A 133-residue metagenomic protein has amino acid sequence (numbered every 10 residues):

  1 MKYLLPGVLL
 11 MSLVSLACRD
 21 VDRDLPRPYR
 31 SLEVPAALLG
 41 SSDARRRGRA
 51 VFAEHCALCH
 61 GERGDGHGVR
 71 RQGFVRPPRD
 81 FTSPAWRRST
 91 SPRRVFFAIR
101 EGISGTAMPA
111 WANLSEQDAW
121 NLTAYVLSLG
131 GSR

Functional and structural regions predicted by a protein language model:
M1-Y3: Positively charged n-region of N-terminal signal peptides that target proteins for export
L5-S12: Sec-dependent N-terminal signal peptides
V14-A17: C-terminal motif of bacterial Sec signal peptides marking the signal peptidase cleavage site
R19, R79, A98-L129: Axial heme c-ligation environment in periplasmic c-type cytochrome domains
D22-V51: Electrostatic cytochrome c docking/interface patches
L38-L39, R49, R63-P92: Gly/Gly-Pro-rich "capping" loops immediately C-terminal to redox-active cysteine motifs in periplasmic/lumenal
S41-D65, V95-F96: Sequence/structural segment immediately N-terminal to covalent heme-attachment motifs in c-type and related
D65, S128-R133: Inter-heme linker and motif-flanking segments adjacent to c-type heme-binding CXXCH motifs in c-type cytochromes
